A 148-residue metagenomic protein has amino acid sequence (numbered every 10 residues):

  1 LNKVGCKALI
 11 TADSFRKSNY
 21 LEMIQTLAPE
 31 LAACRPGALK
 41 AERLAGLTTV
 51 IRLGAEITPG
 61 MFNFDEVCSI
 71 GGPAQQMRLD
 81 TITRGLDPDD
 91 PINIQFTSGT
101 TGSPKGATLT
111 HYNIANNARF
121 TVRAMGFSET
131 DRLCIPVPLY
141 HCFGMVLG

Functional and structural regions predicted by a protein language model:
L1-S69: Structural core segment of the AMP-binding/adenylate-forming
K3, L44, G85-P88, F127: Alpha-helix termination/capping residues and helix-transition junctions
R16, I57, I114-A115, Y140: Residue-level marker for beta-strand->alpha-helix junctions and adjacent short loops that shape enzyme
T58-P91: Flexible, low-complexity linker/hinge segments
T83-L86, D90-N116: Conserved AMP-binding A3 loop
I92, R132-C134: Short, well-ordered beta-strand segments
A115-R132, L139-G148: Conserved AMP-binding/adenylation subdomain of ANL enzymes
